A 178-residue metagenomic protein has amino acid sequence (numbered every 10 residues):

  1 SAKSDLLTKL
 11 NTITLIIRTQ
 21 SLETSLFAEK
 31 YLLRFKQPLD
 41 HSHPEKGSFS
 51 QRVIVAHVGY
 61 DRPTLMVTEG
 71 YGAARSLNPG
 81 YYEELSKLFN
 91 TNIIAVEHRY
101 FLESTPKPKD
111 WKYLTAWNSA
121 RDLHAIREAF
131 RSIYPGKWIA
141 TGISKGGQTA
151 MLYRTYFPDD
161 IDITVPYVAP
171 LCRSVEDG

Functional and structural regions predicted by a protein language model:
A2-T91: Catalytic-loop region of hydrolases
Y71, E97-F101, P170: Short beta-to-alpha linker loops that shape the active-site pocket of alpha/beta-hydrolase fold enzymes
S86-S104: Conserved alpha/beta-hydrolase
Y113-I133: Alpha/beta-hydrolase active-site loop
Y134-S144: Alpha/beta-hydrolase fold nucleophile elbow
S144-K145, V168: Catalytic nucleophile serine of serine hydrolases, specifically the conserved "nucleophile elbow" pentapeptide
G147-D159, T164: Short glycine-enriched nucleophile-adjacent loop and the immediately C-terminal alpha-helix near the catalytic center
D159-G178: A catalytic-pocket lid/entrance helix-loop region that shapes and gates access to the active site across common
